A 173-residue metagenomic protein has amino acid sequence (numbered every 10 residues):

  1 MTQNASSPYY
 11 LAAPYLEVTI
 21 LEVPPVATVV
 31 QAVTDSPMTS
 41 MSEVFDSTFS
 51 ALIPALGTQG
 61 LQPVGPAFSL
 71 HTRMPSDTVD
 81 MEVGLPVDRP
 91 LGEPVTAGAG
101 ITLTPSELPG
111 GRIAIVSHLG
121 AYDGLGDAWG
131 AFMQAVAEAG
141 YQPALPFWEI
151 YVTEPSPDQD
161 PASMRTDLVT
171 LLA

Functional and structural regions predicted by a protein language model:
M1-A173: A solvent-exposed interaction/effector surface
